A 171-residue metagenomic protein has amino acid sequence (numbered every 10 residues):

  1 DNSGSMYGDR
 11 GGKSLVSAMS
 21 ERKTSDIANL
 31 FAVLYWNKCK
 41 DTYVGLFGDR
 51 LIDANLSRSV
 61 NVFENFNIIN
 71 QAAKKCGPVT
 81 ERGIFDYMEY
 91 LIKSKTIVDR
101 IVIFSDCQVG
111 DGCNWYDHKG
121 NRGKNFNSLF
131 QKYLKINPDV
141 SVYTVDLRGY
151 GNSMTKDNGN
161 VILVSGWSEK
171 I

Functional and structural regions predicted by a protein language model:
N2-I171: Acidic, glycine-rich A-domain
